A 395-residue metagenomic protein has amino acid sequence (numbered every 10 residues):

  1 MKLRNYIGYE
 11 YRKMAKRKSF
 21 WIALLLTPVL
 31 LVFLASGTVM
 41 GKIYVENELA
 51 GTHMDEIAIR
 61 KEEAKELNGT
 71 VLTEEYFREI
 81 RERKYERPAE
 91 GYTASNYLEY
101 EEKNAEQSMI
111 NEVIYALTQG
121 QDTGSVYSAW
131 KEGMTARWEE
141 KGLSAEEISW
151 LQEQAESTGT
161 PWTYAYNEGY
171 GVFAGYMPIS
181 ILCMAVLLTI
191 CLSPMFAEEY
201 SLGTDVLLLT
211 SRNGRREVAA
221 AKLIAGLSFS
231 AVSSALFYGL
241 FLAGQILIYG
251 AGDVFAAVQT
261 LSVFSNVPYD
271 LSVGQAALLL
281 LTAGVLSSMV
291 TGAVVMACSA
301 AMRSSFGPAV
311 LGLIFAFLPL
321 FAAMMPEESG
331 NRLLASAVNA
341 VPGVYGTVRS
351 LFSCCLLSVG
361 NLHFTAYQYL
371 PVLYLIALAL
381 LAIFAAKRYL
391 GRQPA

Functional and structural regions predicted by a protein language model:
M1-W21: Aromatic- and glycine-rich beta-strand/loop motifs that create alpha-glucan
E10, M14, A297-A301, Y374-A395: Junction motif at the cytosolic side of a transmembrane helix
L30-F77, T123-E199, A219-A301, A323 (+1 more regions): Secretory targeting signals
G37, M302-V341: Transmembrane helix segments
L188-L192, T204, V294, L381-A386: Hydrophobic/aromatic residues in alpha-helical transmembrane segments
P194, L242, M296, A309 (+2 more regions): Transmembrane alpha-helix boundary and packing residues in multipass membrane permease domains and related
L209-R215: Short helix-to-coil transition segments within interhelical loops that connect adjacent transmembrane helices
R332-L356: Short hydrophobic, aromatic-rich alpha-helical segments embedded in or entering the lipid bilayer of multi-pass
